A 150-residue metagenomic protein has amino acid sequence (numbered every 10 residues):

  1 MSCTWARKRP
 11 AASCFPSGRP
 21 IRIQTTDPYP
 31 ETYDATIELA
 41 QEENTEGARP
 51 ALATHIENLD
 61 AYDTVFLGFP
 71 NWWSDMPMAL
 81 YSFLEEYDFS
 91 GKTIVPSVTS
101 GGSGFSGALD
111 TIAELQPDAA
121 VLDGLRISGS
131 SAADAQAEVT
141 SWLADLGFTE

Functional and structural regions predicted by a protein language model:
M1-L67, S74, Y81, A137-T140 (+1 more regions): N-terminal beta1-alpha1-beta2 submodule of the flavodoxin-like/Rossmannoid cofactor-binding fold
C14, P77, F105-D110, Q136: Short, surface-exposed alpha-helical segments at coil->helix boundaries
P16-G18, K92, A119: A structural micro-motif
P20-R22, V65-G68, V95-V98, L122-D123: Structural recognition of the beta-strand scaffold that forms the well-ordered cores of secreted hydrolase catalytic
A35, L80-F83, L109-I112: Short, glycine/charged-enriched secondary-structure capping and boundary segments
N71-D75, K92: Beta-strand-rich cores of mature extracytoplasmic or soluble domains
E85-G91, L115-Q116: Short, conserved loop/helix-junction motifs that constitute active-site signature segments in enzyme catalytic cores
V95-A133: Short, glycine-/small-residue-rich phosphate/pyrophosphate-handling segment
